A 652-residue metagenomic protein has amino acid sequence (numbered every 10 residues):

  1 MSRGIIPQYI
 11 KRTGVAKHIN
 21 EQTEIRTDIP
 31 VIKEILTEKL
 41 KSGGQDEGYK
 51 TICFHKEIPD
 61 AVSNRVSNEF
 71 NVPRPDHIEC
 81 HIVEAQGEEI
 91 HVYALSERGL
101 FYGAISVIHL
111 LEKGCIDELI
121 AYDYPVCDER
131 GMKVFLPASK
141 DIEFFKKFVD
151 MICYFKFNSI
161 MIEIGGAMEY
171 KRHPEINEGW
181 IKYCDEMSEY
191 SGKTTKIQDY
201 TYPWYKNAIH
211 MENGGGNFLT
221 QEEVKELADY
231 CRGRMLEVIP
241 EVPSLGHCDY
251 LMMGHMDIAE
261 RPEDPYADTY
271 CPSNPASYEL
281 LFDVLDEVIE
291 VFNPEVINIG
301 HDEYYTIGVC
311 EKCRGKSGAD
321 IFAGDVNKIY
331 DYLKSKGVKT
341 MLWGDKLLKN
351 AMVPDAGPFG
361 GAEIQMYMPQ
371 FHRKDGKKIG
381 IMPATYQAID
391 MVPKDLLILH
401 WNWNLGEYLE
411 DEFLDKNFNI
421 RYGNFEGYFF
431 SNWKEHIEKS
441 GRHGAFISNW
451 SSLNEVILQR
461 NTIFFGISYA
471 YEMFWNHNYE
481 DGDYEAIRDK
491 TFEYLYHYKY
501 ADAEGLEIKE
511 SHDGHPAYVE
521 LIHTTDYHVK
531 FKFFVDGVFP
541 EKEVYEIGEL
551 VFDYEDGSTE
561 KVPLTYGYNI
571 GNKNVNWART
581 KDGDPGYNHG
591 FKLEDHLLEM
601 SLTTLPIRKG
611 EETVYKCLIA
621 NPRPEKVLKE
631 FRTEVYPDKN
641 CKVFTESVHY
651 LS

Functional and structural regions predicted by a protein language model:
M1-D123, L342-K349, G357-Q370, K374-Q387 (+3 more regions): Acidic, contiguous N-terminal accessory segments
S2-R12, D76-K336, M341: Feature activates predominantly on carbohydrate-active enzymes
S96, L245, V291, Y305-G482: Catalytic-core regions of glycoside hydrolase
H173-G214, V353-Y386, K592-H596: Charged, glycine/proline-rich intrinsically disordered loops and linkers
Y471-G514, E520: Carbohydrate-binding surfaces of carbohydrate-active enzymes
L506-P516, D526-K530, V535-F539, Y566-N572 (+2 more regions): Beta-sandwich interaction modules
P540-G548: Short coil-to-beta strand junction motifs in C2/discoidin
